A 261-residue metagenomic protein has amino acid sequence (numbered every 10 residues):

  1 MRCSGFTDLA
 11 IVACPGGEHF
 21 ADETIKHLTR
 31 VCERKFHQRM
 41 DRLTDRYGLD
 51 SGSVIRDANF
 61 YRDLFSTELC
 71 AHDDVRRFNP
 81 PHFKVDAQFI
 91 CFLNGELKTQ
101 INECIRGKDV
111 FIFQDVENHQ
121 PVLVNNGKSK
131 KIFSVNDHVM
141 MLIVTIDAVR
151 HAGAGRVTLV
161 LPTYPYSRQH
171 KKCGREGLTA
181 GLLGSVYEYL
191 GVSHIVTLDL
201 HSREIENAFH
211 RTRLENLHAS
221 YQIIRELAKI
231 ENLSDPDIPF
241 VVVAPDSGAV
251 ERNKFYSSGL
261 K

Functional and structural regions predicted by a protein language model:
M1-K261: PRPP-associated nucleotide enzymes
